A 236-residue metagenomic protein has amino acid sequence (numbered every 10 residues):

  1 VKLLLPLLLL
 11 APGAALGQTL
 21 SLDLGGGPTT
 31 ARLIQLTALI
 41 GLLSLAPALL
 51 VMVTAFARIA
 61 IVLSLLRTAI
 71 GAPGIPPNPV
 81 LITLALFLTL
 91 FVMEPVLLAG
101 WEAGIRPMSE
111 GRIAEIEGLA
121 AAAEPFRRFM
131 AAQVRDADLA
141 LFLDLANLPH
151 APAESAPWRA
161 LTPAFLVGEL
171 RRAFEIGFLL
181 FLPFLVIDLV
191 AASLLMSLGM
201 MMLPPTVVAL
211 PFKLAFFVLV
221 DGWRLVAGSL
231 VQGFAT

Functional and structural regions predicted by a protein language model:
V1-G17: N-terminal secretory/membrane targeting signals
A15-T236: Hydrophobic alpha-helical segments and their helix-loop boundaries in membrane and membrane-proximal proteins
